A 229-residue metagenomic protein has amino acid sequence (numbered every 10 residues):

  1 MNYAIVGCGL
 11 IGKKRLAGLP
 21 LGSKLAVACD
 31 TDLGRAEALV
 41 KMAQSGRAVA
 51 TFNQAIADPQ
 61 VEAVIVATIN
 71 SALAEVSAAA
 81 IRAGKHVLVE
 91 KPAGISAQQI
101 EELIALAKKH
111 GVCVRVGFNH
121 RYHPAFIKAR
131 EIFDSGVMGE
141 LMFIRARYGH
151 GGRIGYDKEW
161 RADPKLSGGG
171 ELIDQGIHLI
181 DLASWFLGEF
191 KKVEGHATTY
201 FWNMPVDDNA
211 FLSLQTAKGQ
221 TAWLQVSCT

Functional and structural regions predicted by a protein language model:
M1-A43: N-terminal Rossmann-like dinucleotide-binding module
G12, V89-E90, V114-V116, R145 (+1 more regions): Hydrophobic residues in well-ordered beta-strands that form the structural core
V27, R47, E62-A63, F143 (+1 more regions): Short, Asp-centered acidic motifs that coordinate Mg2+ and/or phosphate in catalytic or ligand-binding sites
A43-L106: Beta-loop-alpha module in the N-terminal Rossmann-like domain of NAD(P)-dependent dehydrogenases, especially those
E102-N119, E140-I144: Rossmann-fold dehydrogenase core element
H120-M204: Predominantly a Rossmann-like dinucleotide-binding segment in NAD(P)-dependent oxidoreductases
W202-D207, A217-T229: NAD(P)-dinucleotide binding in Rossmann-like oxidoreductases
